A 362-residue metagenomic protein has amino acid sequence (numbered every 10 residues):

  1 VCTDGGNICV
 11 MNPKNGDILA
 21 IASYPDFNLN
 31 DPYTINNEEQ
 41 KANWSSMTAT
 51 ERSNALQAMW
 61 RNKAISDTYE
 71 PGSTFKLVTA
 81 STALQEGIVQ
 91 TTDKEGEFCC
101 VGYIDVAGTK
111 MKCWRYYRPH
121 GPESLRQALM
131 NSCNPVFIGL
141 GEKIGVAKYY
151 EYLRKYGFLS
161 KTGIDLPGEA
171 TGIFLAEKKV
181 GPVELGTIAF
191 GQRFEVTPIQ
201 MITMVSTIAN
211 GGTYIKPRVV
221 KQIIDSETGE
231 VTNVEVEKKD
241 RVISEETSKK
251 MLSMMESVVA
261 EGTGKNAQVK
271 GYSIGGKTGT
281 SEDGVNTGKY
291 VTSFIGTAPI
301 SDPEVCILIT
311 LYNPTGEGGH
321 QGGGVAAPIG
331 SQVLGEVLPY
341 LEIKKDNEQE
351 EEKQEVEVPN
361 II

Functional and structural regions predicted by a protein language model:
V1-C2: Short, basic/aromatic recognition patches
G6, N12-T74, V78-T315, G322 (+1 more regions): Beta-lactam-recognizing serine transpeptidase/beta-lactamase-like catalytic domain environment
E230-N233, A327-I362: Short, gly/Ser/Thr-rich active-site loops of penicillin-recognizing serine hydrolases
G316-E317, Y340: Short beta-strands and strand-coil junctions in structured, solvent-facing domains, enriched
